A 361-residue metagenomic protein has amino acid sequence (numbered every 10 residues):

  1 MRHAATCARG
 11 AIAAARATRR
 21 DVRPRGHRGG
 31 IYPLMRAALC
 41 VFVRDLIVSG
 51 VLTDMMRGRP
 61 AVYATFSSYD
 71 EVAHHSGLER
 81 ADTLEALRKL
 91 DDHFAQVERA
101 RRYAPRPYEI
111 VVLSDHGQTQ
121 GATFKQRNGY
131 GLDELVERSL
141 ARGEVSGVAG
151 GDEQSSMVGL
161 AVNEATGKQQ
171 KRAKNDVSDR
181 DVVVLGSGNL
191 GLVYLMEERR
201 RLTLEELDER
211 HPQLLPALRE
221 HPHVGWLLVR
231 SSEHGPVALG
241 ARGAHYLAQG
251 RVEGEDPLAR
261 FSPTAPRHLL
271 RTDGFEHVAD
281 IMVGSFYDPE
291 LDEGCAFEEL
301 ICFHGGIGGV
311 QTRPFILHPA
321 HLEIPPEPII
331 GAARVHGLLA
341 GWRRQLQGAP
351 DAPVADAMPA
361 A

Functional and structural regions predicted by a protein language model:
M1-A61, T65-G77, N189-L195, R199-L202 (+4 more regions): His/Asp/Glu-rich, glycine-adjacent segments that coordinate divalent cations and/or stabilize oxyanion chemistry on
V41-D45, M55, V184-S187, G274-H277 (+1 more regions): A short catalytic or substrate-binding loop motif that flags glycine-/basic-rich loops and adjacent residues that bind
V41-F42, D54, V62, Y69-I110 (+3 more regions): A long, amphipathic alpha-helix that forms part of the scaffold/cap immediately adjacent to metal-dependent active
A61-T65, V111, Y194, M282 (+1 more regions): Structural motif
H74-S76, H116, H304-G309: Histidine-centered active-site/metal-ligand motif
Q96, R102-E109, H116-P289, G294 (+2 more regions): Secreted, luminal/periplasmic, and some membrane-associated catalytic domains that remodel anionic oxygen-ester
D176-S178, V184, L204-R210, I324-Q345: A short beta-strand-to-alpha-helix junction
A259-W342: Low-complexity, glycine/alanine/valine/leucine- and proline-rich hydrophobic stretches
